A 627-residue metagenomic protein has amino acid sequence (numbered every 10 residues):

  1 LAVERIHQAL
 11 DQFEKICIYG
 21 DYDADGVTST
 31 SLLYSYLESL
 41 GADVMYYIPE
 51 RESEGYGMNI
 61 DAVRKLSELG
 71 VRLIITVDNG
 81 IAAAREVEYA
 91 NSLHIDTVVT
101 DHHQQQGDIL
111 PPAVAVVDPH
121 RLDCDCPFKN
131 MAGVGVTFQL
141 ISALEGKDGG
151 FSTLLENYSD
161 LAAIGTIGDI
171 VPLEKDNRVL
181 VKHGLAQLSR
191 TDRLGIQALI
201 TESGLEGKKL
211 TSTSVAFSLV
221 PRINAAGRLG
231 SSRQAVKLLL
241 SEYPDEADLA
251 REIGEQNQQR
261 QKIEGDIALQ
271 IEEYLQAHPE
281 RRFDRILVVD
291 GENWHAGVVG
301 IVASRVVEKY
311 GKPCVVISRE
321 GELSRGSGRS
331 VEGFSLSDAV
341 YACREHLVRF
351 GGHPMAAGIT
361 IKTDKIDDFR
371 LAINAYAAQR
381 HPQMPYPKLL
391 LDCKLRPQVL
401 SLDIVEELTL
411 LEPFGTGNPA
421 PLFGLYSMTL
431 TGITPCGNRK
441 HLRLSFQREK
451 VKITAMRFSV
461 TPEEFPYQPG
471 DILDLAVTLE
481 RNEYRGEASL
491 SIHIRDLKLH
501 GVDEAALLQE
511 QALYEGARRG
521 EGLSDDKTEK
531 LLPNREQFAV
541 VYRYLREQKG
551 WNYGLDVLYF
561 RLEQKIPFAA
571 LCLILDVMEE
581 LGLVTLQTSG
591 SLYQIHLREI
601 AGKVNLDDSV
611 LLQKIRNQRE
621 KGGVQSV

Functional and structural regions predicted by a protein language model:
L1-L73, L93, P112, E145-L371 (+1 more regions): Hydrophobic helix-and-loop "lid/oligomerization" segment in the mid-to-C-terminal part of catalytic domains
Q12, E246-A250, E255-V289, A342-V627: Mid-to-C-terminal polyanion-binding domains and interfaces
E50, D118-H120, S318, K498: Residues at the C-termini of beta-strands that transition into short coil/loop
R64-V134, F138-K147, N157, E174: Active-site cavity-forming subdomains of large catalytic enzyme subunits
D78-A82, W294, V298, V477: Short, glycine/acidic-rich beta->alpha junctions
V87-E88, Q106, D125-F128, E206-G207 (+3 more regions): A generic local secondary-structure boundary/capping motif
H102-H103, H295, H353, H441: Histidine-centered active-site/metal-ligand motif
P119-H120, A198-G204, W551-L555: Short amphipathic alpha-helical segments and their helix-coil junctions
